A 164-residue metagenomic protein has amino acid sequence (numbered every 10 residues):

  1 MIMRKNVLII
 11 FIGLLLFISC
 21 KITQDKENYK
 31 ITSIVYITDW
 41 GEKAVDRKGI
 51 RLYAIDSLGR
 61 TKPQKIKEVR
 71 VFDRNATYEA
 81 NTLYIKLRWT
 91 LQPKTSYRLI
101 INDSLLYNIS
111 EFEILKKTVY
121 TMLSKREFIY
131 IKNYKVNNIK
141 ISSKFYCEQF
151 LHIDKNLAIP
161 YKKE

Functional and structural regions predicted by a protein language model:
M1-V35: Bacterial Sec-dependent N-terminal signal peptides
I9, Q24-K26, G41, R74-A76 (+1 more regions): Residues embedded in well-ordered secondary-structure elements
T32, R47-R51, K94-S96: Exposed beta-strand and adjacent loop surfaces of beta-rich binding modules that mediate intermolecular recognition
Y36-V45: Structural motif
Y53-L105: Tryptophan-paired
Y84-E164: Extracytoplasmic electrostatic interaction patches
